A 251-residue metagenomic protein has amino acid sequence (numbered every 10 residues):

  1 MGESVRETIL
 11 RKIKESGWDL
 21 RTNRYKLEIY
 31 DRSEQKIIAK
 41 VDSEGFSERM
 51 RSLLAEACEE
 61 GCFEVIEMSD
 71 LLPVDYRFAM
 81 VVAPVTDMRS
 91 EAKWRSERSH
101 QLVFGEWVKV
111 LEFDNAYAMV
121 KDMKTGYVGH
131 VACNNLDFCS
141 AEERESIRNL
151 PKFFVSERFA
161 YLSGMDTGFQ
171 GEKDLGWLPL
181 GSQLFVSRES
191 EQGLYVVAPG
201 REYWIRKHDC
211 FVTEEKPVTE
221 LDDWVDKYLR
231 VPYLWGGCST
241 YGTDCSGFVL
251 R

Functional and structural regions predicted by a protein language model:
M1-R24: N-proximal, solvent-exposed amphipathic alpha-helical segments enriched in charged/polar residues
G17, R21-Y25, E48-M80, K93 (+5 more regions): Boundary regions of SH3-family modules and the immediately adjacent low-complexity/disordered segments in eukaryotic
Y25-L53, Y117: Short glycine/threonine-rich beta-strand-turn micro-motifs
S96-S99, V249-R251: Short, intrinsically disordered, charge-balanced linker/junction segments flanking boundaries in proteins
V218-R251: Catalytic cores of peptidoglycan-degrading enzymes
